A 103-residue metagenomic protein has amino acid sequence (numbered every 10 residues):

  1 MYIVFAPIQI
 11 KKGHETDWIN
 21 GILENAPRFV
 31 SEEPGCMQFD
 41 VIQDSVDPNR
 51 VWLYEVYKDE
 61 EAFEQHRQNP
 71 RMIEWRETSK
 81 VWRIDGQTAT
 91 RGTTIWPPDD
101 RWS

Functional and structural regions predicted by a protein language model:
Y2, D40-N49, W75-S103: Glycine-rich beta-strand-turn "strand-cap" elements at beta-sheet edges
Y2-E32, C36-D40: N-terminal first-folded block
Y2-Q9, Q38-R67: Short, well-ordered beta-strand segments in beta-rich or mixed alpha/beta enzyme and ligand-binding folds
P7, P27, P48, P70 (+1 more regions): Proline-rich intrinsically disordered, low-complexity coils
E15-D17, R50, A62, P98-R101: Intrinsically disordered, low-complexity acidic/polar segments
L23-Q38, V56-T90: An amphipathic, aromatic/His-enriched active-site/gating alpha helix that lines ligand/cofactor pockets
